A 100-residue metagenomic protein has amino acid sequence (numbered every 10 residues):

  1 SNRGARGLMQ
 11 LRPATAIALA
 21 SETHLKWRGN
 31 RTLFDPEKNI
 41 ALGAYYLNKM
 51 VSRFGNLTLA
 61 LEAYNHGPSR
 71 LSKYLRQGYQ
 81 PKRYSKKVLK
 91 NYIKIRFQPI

Functional and structural regions predicted by a protein language model:
S1-I100: Catalytic glycan-binding domains that act on GlcNAc-containing polysaccharides
